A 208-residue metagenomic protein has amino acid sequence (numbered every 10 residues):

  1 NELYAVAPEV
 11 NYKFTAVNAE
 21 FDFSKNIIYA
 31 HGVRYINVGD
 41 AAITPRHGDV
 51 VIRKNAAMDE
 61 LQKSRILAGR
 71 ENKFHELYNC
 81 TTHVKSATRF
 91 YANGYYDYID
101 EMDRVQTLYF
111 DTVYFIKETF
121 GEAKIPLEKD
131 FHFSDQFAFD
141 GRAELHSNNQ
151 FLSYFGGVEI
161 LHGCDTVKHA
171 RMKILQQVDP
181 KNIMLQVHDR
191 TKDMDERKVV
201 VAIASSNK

Functional and structural regions predicted by a protein language model:
N1-K208: Structural signature for solvent-exposed beta-strand/loop edge elements and short helix-capping sites, enriched
